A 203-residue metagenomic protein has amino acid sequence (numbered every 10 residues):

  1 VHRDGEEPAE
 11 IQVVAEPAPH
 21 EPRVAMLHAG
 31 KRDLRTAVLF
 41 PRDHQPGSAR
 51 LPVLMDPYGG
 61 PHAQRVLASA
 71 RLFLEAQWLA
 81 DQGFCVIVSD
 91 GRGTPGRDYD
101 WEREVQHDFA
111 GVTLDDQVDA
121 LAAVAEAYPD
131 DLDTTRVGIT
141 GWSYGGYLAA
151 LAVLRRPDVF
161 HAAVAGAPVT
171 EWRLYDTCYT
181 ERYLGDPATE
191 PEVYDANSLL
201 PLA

Functional and structural regions predicted by a protein language model:
V1-E16: N-terminal targeting or regulatory segments adjacent to alpha/beta-hydrolase or S9 domains
V14-S143, D176-E181: Cap/lid segment of the alpha/beta-hydrolase catalytic domain
G60, D158, V169: Flexible, active-site-proximal loop/turn residues at the rims of small-molecule/cofactor binding pockets and catalytic
V112, G146, V193: Catalytic cores of extracellular degradative/oxidative enzymes
D116, H161-A162, P168-A203: Mobile cap/lid helix-loop segments that gate and shape the active-site cleft of serine hydrolases
E126-Y128, R155, D186, N197: Generic structural signal for alpha-helix termini and adjacent loop/cap motifs
G141-G145, A149, A163: Gly/Ala-rich beta-loop-alpha elbow adjacent to hydrolase catalytic centers
G146-D158: Short glycine-enriched nucleophile-adjacent loop and the immediately C-terminal alpha-helix near the catalytic center
